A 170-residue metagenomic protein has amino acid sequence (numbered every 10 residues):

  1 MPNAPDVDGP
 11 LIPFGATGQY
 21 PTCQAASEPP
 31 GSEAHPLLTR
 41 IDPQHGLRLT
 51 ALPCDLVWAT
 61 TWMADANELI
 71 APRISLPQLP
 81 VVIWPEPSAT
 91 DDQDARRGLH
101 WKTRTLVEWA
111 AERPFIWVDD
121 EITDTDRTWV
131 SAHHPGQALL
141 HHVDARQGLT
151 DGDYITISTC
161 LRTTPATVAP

Functional and structural regions predicted by a protein language model:
M1-D92, R162: Alpha-helical substrate-recognition element adjacent to the catalytic core
A66-P170: C-terminal cap/substrate-recognition subdomain and adjoining C-terminal extension of metal-dependent phosphatase-like
